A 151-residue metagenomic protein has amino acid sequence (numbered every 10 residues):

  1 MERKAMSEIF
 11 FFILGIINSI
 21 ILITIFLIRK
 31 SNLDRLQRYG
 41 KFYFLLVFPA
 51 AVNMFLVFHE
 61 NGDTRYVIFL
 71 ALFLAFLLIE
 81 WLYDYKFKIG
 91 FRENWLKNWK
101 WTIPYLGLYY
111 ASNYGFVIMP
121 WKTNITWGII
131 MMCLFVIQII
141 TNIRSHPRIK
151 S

Functional and structural regions predicted by a protein language model:
M1-E2, L22-L27, P49-F58: Membrane-embedded alpha-helical segments in integral membrane proteins
M6-N32, F135: N-terminal signal-anchor/start-transfer transmembrane helix
I23-I25, Y83-F87, A111-W121, C133-K150: Membrane-water interface at the C-terminal end of transmembrane alpha helices
L33-L36, E60-N61, Y85-K97, I143-S151: A cytosolic-side transmembrane-helix exit/cap motif
R35-L46, L70, E93-T102: Cytoplasmic-side transmembrane-helix entry/capping segments in multi-pass membrane proteins
Q37-V67: Membrane-helix boundary elements
A51-N61, Y105-T123: Hydrophobic alpha-helical transmembrane segments in multi-pass integral membrane proteins
A71-D84, N94-V117, W127-I137: Hydrophobic alpha-helical membrane segments
